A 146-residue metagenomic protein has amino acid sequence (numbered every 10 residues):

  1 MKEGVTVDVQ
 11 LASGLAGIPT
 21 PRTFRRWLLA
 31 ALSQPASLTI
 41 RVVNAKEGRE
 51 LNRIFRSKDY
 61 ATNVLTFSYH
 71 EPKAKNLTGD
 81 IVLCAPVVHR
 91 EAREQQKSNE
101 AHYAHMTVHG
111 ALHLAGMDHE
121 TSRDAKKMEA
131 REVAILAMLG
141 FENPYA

Functional and structural regions predicted by a protein language model:
M1-A104, A115-A146: An acidic/histidine-cluster motif and surrounding catalytic segment that typifies divalent-metal-assisted enzyme active
V108, L112-H113: Short active-site segment of divalent metal-dependent hydrolases/proteases that encodes the spacing between
